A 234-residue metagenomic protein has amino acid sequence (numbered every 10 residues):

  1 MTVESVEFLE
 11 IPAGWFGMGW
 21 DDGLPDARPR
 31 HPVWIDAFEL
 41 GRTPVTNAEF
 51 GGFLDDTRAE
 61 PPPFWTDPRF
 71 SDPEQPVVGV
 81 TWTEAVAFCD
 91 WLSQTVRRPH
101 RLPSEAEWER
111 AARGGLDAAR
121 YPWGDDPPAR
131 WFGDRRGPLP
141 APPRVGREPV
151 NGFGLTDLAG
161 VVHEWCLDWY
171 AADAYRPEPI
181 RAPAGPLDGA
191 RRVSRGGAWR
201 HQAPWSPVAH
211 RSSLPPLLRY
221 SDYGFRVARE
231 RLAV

Functional and structural regions predicted by a protein language model:
T2, P32, S71, L217-R219: Short, flexible hinge/linker loops that cap or flank conserved catalytic cores
T2-P63, V80-T83, G160, L167 (+1 more regions): A short glycine-rich, aromatic-capped structural motif
L9-I11, G17-D22, E60, W65-S212 (+1 more regions): Functional-site microenvironments in short loops/helix caps that host divalent-cation chemistry
H31, F38, F153, R192 (+1 more regions): Residue-level detector of short, conserved catalytic/binding motifs and their immediate flanks
E39-G41, W91, R226-A228: Residues within well-ordered beta-strands of beta-sheet-rich folds
S221-V234: Short, structured beta-strand segments at or near domain termini in extracellular proteins/domains
